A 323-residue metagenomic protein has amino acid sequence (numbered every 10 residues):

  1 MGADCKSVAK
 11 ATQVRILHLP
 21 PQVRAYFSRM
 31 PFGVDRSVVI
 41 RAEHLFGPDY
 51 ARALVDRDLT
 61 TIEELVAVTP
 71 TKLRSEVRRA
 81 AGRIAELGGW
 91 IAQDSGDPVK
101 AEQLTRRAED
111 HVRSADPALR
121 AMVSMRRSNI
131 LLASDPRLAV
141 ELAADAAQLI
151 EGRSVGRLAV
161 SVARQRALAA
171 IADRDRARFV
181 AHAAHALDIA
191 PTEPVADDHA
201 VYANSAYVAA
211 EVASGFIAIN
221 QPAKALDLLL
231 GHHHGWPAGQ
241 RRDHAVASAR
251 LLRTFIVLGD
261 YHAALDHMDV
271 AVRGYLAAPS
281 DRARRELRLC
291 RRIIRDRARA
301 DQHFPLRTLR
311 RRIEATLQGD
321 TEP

Functional and structural regions predicted by a protein language model:
M1-I16: N-terminal export leaders
P20-P323: Conserved binding/catalytic microenvironments
